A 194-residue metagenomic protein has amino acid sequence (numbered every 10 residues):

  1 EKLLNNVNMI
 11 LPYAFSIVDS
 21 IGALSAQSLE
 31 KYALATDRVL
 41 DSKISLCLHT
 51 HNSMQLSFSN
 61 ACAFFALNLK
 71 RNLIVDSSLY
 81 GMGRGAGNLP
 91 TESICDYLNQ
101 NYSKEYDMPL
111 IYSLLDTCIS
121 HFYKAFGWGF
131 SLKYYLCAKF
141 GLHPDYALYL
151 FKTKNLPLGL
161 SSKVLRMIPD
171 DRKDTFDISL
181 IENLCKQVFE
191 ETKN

Functional and structural regions predicted by a protein language model:
E1-N194: Catalytic cores and adjacent flexible loops of soluble metabolic enzymes that perform enolate/carbanion chemistry on
